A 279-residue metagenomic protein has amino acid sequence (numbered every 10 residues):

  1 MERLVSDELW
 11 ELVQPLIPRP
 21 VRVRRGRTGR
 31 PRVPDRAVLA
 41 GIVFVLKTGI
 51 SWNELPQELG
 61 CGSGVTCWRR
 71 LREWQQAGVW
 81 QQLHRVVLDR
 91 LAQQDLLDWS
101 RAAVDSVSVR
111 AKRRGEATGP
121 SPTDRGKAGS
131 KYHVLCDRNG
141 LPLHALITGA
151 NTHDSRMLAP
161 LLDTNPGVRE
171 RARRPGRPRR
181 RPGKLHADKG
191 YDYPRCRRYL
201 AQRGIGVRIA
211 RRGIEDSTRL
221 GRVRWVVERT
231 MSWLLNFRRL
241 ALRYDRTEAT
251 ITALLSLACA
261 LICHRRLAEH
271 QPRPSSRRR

Functional and structural regions predicted by a protein language model:
M1-R279: Short alpha-helical elements
